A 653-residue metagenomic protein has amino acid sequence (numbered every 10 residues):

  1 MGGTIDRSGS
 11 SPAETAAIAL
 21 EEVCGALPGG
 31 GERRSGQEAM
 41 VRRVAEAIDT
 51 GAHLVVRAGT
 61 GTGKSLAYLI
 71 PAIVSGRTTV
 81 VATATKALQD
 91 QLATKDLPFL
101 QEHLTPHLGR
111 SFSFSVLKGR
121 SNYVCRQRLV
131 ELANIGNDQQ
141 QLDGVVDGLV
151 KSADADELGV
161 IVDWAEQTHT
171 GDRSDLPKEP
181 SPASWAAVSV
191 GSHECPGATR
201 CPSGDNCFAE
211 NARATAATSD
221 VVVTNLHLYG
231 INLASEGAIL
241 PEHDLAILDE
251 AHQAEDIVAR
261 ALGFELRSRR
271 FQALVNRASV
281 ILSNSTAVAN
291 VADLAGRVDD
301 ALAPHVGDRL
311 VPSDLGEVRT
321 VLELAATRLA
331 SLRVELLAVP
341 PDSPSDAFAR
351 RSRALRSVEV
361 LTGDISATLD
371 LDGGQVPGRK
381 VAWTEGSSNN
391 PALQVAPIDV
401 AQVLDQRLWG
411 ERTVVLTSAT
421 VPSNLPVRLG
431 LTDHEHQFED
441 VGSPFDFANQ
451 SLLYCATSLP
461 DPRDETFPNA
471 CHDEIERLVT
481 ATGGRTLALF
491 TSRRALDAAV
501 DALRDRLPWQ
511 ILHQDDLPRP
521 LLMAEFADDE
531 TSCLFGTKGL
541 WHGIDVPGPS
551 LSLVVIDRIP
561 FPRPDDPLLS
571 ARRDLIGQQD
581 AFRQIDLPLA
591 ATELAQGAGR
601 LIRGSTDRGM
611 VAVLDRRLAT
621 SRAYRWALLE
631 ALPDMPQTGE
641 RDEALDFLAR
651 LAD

Functional and structural regions predicted by a protein language model:
G2-V23, T78-D220, S331-A338, I511 (+1 more regions): A substrate-engagement module of RecA-like helicase motors
D6-V55: Conserved pre-motif I regulatory segment
D49-Y68: Walker A/P-loop
V74, A87-D90, T94, P98 (+4 more regions): Signature of the SF2 helicase/ATPase Hel1-core->accessory helical subdomain module
A186-D220, S235-G237, L332, L337-T457 (+4 more regions): A contiguous, basic/glycine-rich beta-loop/short-helix subdomain that forms a polymer-engagement track
A456-T466, D516-A619: Conserved RecA-like P-loop NTPase helicase motor core
A456-T491: Conserved interdomain hinge at the start of the Helicase C-terminal
T491-D515: Conserved helicase motor "Helicase C" RecA-like lobe of SF1/SF2 P-loop NTPases
